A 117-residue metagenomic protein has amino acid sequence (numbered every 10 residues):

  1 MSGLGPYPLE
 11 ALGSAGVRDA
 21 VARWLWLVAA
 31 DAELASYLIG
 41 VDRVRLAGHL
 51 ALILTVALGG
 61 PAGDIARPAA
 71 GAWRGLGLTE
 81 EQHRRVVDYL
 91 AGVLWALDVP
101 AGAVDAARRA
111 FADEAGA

Functional and structural regions predicted by a protein language model:
M1-A117: Core of compact, soluble alpha-helical bundle domains
